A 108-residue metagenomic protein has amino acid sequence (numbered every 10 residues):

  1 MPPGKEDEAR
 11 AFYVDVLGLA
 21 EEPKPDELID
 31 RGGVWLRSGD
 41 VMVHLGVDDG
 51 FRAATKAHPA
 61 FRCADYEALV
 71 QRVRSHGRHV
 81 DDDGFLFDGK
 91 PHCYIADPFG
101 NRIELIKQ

Functional and structural regions predicted by a protein language model:
M1-M42: Core segments of cupin and vicinal oxygen chelate
M1-P3, V34-R37, D48-V73, H92-A96: Vicinal oxygen chelate
D7-A11, D15, E67-S75, H79: Replace "anionic and nucleotidyl ligands
D26-I29, G50-A53, F85-D88: A short beta-turn/loop motif at secondary-structure boundaries
D30, H44-G46, D82: A short, acidic/glycine-rich surface segment
V41-H44, G100-R102: Short, charged/polar, Gly/Pro-enriched secondary-structure boundary elements
H76-Q108: Vicinal oxygen chelate
